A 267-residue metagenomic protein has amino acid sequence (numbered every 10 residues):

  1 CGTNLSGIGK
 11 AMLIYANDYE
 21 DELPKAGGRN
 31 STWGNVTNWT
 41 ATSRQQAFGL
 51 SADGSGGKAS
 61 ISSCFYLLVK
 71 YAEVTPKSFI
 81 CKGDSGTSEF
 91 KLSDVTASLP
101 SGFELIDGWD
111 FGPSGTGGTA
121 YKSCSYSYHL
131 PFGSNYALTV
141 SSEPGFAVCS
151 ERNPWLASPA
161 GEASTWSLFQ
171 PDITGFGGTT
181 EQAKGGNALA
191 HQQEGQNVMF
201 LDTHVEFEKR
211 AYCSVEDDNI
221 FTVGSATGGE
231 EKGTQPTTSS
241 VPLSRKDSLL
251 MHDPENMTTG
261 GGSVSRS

Functional and structural regions predicted by a protein language model:
C1-S267: Short, well-structured segments within or immediately adjacent to enzyme catalytic domains that line ligand-binding
